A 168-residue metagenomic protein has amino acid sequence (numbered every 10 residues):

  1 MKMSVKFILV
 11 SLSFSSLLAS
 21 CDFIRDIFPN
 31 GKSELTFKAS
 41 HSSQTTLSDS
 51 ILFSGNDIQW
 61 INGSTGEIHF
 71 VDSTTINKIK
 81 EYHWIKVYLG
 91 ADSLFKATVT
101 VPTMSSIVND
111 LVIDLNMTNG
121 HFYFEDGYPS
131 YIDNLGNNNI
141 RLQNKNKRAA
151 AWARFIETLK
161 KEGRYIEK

Functional and structural regions predicted by a protein language model:
M1-I8: Bacterial N-terminal signal peptides that target proteins for export
I8-F14: Gram-negative bacterial Sec-dependent N-terminal signal peptides
L18-S20: C-terminal motif of bacterial Sec signal peptides marking the signal peptidase cleavage site
F23-K168: A structural signal for conserved, well-ordered secondary-structure elements that form binding/interaction cores
